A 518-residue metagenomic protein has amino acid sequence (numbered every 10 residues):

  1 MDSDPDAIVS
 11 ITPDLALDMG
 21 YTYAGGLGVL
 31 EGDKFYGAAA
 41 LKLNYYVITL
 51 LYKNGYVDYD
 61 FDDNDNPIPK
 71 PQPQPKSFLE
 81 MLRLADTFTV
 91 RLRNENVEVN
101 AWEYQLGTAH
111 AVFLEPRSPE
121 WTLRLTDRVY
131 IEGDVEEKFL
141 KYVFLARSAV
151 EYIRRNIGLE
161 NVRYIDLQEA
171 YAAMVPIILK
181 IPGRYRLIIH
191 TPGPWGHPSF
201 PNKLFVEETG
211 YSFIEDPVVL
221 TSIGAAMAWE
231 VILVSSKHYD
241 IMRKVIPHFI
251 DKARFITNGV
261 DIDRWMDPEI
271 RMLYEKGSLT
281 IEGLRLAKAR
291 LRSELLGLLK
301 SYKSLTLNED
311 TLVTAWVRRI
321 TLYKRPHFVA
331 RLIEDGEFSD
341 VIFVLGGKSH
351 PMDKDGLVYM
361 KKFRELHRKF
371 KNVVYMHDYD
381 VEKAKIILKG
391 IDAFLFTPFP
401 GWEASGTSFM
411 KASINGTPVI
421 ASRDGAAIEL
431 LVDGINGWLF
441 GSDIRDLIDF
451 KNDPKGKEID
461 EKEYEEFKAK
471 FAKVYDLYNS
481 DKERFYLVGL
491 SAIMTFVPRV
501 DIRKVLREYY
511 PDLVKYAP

Functional and structural regions predicted by a protein language model:
M1-P518: Catalytic cores of carbohydrate-active enzymes across secretory and cytosolic contexts
